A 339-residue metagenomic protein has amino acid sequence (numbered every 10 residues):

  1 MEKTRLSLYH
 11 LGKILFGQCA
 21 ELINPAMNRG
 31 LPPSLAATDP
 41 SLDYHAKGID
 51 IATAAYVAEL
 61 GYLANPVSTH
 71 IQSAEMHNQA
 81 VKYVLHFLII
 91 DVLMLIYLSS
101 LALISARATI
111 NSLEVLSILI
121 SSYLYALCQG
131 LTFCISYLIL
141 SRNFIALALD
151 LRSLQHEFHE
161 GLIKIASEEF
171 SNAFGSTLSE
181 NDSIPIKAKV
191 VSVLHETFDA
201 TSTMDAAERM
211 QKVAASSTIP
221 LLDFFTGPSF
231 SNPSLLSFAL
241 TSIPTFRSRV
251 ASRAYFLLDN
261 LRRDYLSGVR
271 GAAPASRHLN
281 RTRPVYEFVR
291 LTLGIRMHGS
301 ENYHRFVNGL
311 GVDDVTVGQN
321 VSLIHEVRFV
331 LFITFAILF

Functional and structural regions predicted by a protein language model:
M1-F339: C-terminal auxiliary extensions adjacent to catalytic cores
